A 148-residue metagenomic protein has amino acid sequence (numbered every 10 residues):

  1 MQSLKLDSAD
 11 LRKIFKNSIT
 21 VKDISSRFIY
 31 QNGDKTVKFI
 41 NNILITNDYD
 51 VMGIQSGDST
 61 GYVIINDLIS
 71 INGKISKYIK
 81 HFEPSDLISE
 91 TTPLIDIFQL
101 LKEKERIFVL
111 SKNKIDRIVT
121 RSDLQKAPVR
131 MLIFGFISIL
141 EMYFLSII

Functional and structural regions predicted by a protein language model:
M1-I148: Tandem CBS (Cystathionine beta-synthase) repeat/Bateman regulatory domains
